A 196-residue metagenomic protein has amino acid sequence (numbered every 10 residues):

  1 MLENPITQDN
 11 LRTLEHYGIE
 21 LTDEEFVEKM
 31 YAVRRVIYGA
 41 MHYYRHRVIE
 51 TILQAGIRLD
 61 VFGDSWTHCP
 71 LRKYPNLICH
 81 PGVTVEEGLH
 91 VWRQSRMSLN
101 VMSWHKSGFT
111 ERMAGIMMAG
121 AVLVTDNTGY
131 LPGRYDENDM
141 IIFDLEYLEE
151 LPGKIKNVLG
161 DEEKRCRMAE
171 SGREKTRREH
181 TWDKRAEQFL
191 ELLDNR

Functional and structural regions predicted by a protein language model:
M1-R93: Conserved catalytic-core segment of nucleotide-activated headgroup transferases in glycan assembly
G39, D64-R196: Catalytic binding pocket for nucleotide-activated donors in carbohydrate/polymer assembly enzymes
